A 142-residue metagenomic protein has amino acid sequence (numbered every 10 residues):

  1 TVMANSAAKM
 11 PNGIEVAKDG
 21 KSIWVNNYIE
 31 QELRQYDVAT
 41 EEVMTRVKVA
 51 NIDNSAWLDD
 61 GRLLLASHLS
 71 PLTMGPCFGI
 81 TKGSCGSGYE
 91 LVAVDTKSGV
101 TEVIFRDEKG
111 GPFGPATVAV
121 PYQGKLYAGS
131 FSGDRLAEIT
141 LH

Functional and structural regions predicted by a protein language model:
T1-S22, V49-R62, S70-P71, G110-Q123: Beta-rich, blade/repeat-based domains predominating in secreted/periplasmic proteins but also intracellular
V25, L64-A66, A128-G129: Residue position within the beta-strands of beta-propeller blades
Y28, H68-S70, F131: Short loop/turn segments immediately following the C-termini of beta-strands
Q31-L33, L72-T73, L91, R135-L136: Structural signal for beta-propeller blades
D37-E41, D95-G99, T140-H142: Short loop/turn segments that connect beta-strands within beta-propeller blades
L65-G86, E138: Short, conserved, GDST-rich strand-edge loop motifs in beta-rich repeat architectures
G83-S98: Beta-propeller blade signature
P115-H142: Blade-level signature of beta-propeller repeat domains, shared across WD40, Kelch, NHL, RCC1 and BNR/Asp-box propellers
